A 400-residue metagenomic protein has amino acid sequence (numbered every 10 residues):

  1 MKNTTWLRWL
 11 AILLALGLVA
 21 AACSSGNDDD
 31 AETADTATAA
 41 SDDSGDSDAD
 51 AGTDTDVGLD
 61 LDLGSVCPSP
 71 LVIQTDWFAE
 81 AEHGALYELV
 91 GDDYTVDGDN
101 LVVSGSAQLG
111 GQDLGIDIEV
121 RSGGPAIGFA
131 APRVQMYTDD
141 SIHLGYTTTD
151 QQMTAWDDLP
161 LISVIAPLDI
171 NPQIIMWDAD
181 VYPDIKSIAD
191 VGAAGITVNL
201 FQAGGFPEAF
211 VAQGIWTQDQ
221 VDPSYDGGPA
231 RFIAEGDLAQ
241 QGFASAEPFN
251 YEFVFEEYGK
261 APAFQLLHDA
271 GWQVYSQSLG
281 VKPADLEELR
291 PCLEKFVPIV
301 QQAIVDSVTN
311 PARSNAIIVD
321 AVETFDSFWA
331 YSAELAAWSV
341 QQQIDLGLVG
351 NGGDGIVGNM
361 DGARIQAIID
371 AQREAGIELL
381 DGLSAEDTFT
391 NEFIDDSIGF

Functional and structural regions predicted by a protein language model:
M1-L10: Bacterial N-terminal signal peptides that target proteins for export
V19-A22: C-terminal motif of bacterial Sec signal peptides marking the signal peptidase cleavage site
S24-T33, D46: Bacterial lipoprotein signal-peptidase II cleavage site
G52, V57-Y225, L238, G242: Short, glycine-/small- and polar/acidic-enriched structural segments that line small-molecule recognition paths
G58, G362-F400: Conserved C-terminal helix/tail region of periplasmic/extracytoplasmic solute-binding proteins
T95-D113, I185, F264-W272, E287 (+1 more regions): Short, solvent-exposed loop/beta-turn-alpha elements that line the ligand-binding surface or hinge of extracytoplasmic
D150, Y225-A230, E235-D326: Pocket-lining segment of extracytoplasmic ligand-binding domains
E288-A375: Secondary-structure end/capping motifs
